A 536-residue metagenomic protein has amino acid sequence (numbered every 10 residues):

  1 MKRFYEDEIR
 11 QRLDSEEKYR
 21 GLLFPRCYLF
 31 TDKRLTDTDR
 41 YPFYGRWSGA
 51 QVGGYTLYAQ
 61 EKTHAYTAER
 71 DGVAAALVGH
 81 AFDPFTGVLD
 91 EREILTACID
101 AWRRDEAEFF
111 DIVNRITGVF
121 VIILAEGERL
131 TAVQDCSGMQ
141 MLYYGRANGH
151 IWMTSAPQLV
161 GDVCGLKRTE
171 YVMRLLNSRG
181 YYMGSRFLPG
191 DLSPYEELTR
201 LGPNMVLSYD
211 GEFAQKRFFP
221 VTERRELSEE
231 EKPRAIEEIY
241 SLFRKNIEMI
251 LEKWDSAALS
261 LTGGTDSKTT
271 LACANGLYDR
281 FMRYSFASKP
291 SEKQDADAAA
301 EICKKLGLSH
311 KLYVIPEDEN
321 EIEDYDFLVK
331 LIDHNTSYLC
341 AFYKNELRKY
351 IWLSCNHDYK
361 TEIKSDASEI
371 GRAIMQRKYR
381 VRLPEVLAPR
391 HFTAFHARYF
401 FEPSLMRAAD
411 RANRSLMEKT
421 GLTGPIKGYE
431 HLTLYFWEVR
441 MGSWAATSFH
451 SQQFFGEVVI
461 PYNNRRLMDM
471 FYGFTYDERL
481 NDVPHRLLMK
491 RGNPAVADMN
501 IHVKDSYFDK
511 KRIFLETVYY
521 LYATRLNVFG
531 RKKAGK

Functional and structural regions predicted by a protein language model:
M1-L259, T269-Y313: Cysteine-centered catalytic environments shared across enzyme families
M1-R20, E128-T131, M139, A147-N148 (+5 more regions): ATP-dependent adenylate-handling active sites, centered on carboxylate activation for C-N bond formation
A107, D111, T169-M173, L422-L434 (+1 more regions): Structural motif
V113, L192-E196, Q453, V483-R486 (+2 more regions): Short coil/turn segments at secondary-structure boundaries
L159-S178, M183, L480-K511: Charge-dense polyanion-binding interfaces
Y435-T447: Core structural elements
R525-K536: Acidic, carboxylate-rich catalytic segments that either coordinate divalent cations
